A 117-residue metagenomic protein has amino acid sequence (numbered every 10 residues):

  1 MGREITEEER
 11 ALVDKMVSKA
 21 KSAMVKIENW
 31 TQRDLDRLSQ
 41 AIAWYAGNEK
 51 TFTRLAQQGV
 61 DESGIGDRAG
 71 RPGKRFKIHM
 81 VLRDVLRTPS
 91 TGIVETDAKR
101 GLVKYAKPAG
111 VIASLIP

Functional and structural regions predicted by a protein language model:
M1-A106: N-terminal Rossmann-like NAD(P)+-binding subdomain of aldehyde/semialdehyde dehydrogenases
L35, G110-L115: Buried hydrophobic positions in well-ordered alpha/beta secondary-structure cores of metabolic enzymes
